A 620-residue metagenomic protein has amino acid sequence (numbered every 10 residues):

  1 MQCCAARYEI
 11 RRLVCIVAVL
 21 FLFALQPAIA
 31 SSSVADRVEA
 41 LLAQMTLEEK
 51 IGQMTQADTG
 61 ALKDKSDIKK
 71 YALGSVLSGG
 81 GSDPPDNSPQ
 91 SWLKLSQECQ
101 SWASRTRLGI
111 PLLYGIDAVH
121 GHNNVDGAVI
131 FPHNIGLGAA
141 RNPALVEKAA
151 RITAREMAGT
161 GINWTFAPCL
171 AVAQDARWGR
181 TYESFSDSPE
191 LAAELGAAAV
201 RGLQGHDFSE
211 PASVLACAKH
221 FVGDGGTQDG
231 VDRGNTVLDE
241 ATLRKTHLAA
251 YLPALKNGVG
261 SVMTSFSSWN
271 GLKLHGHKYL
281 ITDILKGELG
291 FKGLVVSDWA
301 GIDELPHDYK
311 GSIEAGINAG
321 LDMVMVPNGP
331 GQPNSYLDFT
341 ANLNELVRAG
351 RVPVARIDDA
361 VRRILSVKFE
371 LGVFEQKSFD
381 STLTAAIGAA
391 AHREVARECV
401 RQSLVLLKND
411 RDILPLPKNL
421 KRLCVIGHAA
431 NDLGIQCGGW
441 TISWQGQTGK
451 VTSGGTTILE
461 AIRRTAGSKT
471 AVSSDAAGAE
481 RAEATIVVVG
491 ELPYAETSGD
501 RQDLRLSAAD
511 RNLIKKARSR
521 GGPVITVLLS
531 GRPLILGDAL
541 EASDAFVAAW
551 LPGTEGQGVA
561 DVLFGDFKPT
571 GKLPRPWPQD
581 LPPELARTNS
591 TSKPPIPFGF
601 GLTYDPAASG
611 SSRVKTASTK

Functional and structural regions predicted by a protein language model:
Q2-V17: Bacterial N-terminal signal peptides that target proteins for export
V14-Q26: Bacterial N-terminal signal peptides
A30-K620: Glycoside hydrolase catalytic-domain context in secreted enzymes
